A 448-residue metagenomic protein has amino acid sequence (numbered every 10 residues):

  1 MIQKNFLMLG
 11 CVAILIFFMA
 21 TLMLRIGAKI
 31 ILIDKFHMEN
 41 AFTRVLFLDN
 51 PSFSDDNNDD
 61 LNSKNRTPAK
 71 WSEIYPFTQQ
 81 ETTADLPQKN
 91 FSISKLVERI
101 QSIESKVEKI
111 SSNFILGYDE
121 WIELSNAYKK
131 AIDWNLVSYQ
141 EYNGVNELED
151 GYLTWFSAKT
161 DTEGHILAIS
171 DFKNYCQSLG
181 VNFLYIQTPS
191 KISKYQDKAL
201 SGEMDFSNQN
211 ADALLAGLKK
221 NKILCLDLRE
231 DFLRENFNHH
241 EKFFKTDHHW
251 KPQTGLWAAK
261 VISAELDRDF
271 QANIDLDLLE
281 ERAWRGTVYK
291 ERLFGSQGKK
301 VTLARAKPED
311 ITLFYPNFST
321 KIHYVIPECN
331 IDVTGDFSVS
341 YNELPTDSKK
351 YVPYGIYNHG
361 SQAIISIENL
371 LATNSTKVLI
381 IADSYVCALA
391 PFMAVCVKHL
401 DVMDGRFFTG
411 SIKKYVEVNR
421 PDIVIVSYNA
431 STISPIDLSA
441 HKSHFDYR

Functional and structural regions predicted by a protein language model:
M1-R448: Extracellular glycan-modifying ectodomains
